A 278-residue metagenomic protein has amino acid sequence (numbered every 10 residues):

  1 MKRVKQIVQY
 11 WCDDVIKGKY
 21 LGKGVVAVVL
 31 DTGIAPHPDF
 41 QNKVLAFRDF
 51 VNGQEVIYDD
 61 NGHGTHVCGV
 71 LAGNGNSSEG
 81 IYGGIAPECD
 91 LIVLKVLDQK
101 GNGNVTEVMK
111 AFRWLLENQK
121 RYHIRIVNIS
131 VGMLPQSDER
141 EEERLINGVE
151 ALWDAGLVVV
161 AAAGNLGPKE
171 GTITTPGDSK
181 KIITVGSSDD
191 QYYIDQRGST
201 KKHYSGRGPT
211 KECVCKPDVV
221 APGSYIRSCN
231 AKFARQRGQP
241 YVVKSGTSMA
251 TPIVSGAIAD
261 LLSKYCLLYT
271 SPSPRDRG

Functional and structural regions predicted by a protein language model:
M1-V26, P38-D39, D138, D195: Protease zymogen maturation seam
V15-V28, G33-A46, Q54-T106, Y122-R125 (+3 more regions): Subtilisin-like serine protease catalytic core
G33-A35, G132-L134, G164-P168, D190 (+1 more regions): Catalytic metal-binding/acid-base residues of hydrolase active sites
P36, L45, D190-I194, S205-S248: Catalytic-core environment of secreted peptidases
C68-L71, I92-D98, T172-T175, G223-S271: Hydrolase catalytic cores
I92, V158-V160, T184-V185, R227: Structural detector of well-ordered beta-strand residues that form the stable sheet scaffold of enzyme domains
V96-K181, K211-V214, F233-S245, M249-T251: Substrate-binding/access-modulating region of protease and related hydrolase catalytic domains
P272-G278: A short, hydrophobic C-terminal helix/tail in secreted or cell-surface proteins
